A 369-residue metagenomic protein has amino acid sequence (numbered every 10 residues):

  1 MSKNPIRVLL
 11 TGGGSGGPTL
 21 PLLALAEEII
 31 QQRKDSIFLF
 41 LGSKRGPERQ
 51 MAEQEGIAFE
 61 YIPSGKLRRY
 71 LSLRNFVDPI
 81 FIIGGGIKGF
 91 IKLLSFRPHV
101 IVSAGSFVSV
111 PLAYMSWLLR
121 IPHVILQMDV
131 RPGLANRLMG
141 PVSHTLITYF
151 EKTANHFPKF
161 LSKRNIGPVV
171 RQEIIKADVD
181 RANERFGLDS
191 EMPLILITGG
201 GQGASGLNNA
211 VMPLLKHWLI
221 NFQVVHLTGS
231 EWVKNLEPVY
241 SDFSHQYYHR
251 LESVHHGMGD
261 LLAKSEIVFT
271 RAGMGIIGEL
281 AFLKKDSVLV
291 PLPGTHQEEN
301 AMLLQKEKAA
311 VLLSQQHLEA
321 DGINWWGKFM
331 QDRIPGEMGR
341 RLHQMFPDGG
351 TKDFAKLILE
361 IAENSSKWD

Functional and structural regions predicted by a protein language model:
P5-S15, I30, D35-F81, I166-G167 (+1 more regions): Conserved nucleotide-sugar phosphate-binding/catalytic loop shared by glycosyltransferases and other
G46, M51, E55, V179-E184 (+5 more regions): Donor-nucleotide binding loops and adjacent catalytic segments primarily of GT-B fold Leloir glycosyltransferases
L71-V100, L118: An amphipathic, basic-hydrophobic alpha-helix
P98-V100, A263-I276, K285: Acidic donor-binding loop of glycosyltransferase active sites
W117-D180: Active-site-proximal region of nucleotide-activated glycan assembly enzymes, centered on histidine/acidic-rich loops
L119, A263-S265, E279-V290, E307: Conserved donor-binding/catalytic loop of nucleotide-activated donor transferases
K328, P347-D369: C-terminal alpha-helical cap of glycosyltransferases
I334-D348: A short, well-ordered alpha-helix in the C-terminal region of glycosyltransferases
